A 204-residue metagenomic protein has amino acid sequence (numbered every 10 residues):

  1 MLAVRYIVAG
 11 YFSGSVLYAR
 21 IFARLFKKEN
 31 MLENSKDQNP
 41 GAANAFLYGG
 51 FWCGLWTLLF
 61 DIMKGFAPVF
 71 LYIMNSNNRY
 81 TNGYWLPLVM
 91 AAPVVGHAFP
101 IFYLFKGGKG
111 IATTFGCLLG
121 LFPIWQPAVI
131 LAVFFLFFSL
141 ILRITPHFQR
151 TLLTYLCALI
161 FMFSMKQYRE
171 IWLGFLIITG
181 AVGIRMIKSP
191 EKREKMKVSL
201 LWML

Functional and structural regions predicted by a protein language model:
M1-A9, V69-L88, L119-A128, M162-G174: Helix-coil boundary and interhelical linker segments in multi-pass alpha-helical membrane proteins
Y6, G10, S15, A19 (+13 more regions): Alpha-helical transmembrane segments in multi-pass membrane proteins
A19-F22, A92-F105, F137-I144, I184-P190: C-terminal ends of transmembrane helices
I21-W52, G107, K192-L204: Cytosolic, membrane-interface loops and tails of multi-pass inner-membrane proteins
M31-N39, F102-F115, P146-C157: Short, non-helical or kinked segments that cap or interrupt transmembrane helices
F46-G49, I73, A92, I111-I144 (+1 more regions): Interfacial segments of multi-pass membrane proteins
C53-L59, M63-I101, F122-Q126, L142 (+1 more regions): Nucleotide and nucleotide-moiety/phosphate-recognizing core
A158-L204: C-terminal membrane-associated helical module and adjoining short loops/tails
